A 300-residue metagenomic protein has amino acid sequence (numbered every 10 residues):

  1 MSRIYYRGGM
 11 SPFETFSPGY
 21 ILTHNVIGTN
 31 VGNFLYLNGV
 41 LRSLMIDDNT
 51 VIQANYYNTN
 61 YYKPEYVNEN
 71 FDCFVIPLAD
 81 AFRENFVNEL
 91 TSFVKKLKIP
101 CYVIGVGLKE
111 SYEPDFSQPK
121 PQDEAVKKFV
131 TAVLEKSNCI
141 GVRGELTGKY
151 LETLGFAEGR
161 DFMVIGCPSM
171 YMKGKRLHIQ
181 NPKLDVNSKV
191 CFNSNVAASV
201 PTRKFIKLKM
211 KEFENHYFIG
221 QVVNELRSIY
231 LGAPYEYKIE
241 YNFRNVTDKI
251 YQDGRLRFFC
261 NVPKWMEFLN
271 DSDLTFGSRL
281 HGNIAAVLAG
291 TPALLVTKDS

Functional and structural regions predicted by a protein language model:
M1-S300: Active-site anion-handling motifs in enzyme catalytic cores
